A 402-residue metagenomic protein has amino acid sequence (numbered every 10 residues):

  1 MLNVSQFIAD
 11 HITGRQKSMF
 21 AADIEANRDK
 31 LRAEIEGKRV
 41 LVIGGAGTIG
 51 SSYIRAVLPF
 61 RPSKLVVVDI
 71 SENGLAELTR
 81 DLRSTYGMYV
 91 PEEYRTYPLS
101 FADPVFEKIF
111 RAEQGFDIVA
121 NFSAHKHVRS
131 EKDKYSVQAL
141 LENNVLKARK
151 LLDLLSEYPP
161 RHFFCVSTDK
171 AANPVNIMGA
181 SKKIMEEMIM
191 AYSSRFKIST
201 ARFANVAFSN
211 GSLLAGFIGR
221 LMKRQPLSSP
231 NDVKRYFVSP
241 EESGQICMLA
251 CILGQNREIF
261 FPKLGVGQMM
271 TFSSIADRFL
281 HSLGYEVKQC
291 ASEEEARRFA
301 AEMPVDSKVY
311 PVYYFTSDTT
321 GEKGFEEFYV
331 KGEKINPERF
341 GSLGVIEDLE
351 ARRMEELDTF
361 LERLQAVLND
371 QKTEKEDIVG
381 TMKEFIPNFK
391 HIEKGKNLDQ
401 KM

Functional and structural regions predicted by a protein language model:
M1-R39, P387-K401: Non-catalytic terminal and boundary segments that flank Rossmann-like NAD(P)-dependent oxidoreductase
K30, I189-M402: Strand-loop microenvironment adjacent to phosphate/nucleotide-handling motifs in alpha/beta enzyme folds
V40-F60: N-terminal Rossmann NAD(P)H-binding glycine-rich loop of SDR-like oxidoreductase domains
I43, V68, V119-S123, F163-T168 (+1 more regions): SDR active-site strand-loop-helix element
A56-V67, R83, Y89-V90, L99-E142 (+1 more regions): NAD(P)H-binding glycine-rich loop region in Rossmannoid oxidoreductase-like domains and their noncatalytic homologs
D69-G74: Helix N-cap at the beta1-alpha1 junction of Rossmann-like dinucleotide-binding domains, i.e., the first residues
T96, L140, F163, I198-A201: Hydrophobic/aromatic anchor residues within beta-strands of the central parallel beta-sheet of Rossmann-like
N121, H125-E142, L146-K183, A191: Conserved Rossmann-fold NAD(P)-dependent oxidoreductase catalytic core, especially the SDR/UDP-sugar
